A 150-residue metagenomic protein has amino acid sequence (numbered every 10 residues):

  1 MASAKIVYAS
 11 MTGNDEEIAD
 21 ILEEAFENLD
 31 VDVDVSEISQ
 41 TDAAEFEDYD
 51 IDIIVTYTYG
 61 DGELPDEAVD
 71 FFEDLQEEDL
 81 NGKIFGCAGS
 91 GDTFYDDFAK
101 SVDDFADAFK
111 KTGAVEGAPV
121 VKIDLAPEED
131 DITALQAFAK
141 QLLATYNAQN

Functional and structural regions predicted by a protein language model:
S3, N14-E17, A25, L29 (+1 more regions): FMN-binding flavodoxin-like domain, especially the glycine-rich phosphate-binding loop
A4, Y8: Local sequence-structure signature of Cys/Sec-based thiol-disulfide redox active-site neighborhoods
A9-G13: Short polar catalytic/cofactor-binding loops
V31-T41: A short beta-strand-loop structural module common to alpha/beta enzyme folds
T41-D42, G60: Short, catalytically relevant binding-site loops at active-site mouths
